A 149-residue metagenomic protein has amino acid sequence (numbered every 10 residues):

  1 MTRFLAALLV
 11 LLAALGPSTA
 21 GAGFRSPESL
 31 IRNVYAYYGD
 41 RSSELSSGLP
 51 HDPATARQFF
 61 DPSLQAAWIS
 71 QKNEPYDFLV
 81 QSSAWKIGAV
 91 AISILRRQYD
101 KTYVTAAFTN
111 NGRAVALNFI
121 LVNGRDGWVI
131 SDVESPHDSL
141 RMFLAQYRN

Functional and structural regions predicted by a protein language model:
M1-F4: Positively charged n-region of N-terminal signal peptides that target proteins for export
A6-G16: Bacterial N-terminal signal peptides
S18-A22: Sec/Tat signal peptide C-region and signal peptidase I cleavage site
G23-F24, R57-R113: Surface-exposed, charged secondary-structure patches
R25-S43: Short, aromatic-enriched amphipathic alpha-helices that serve as compact interaction elements
R41-D52: Surface-exposed patches in mature extracellular/periplasmic domains of secreted proteins
R97-K101, N111-A114, D132-N149: Low-complexity, intrinsically disordered terminal/linker segments enriched in charged and Gly/Pro repeats
L117-V122: Hydrophobic/aromatic beta-strand elements that line small-molecule binding cavities or substrate pockets in beta-rich
